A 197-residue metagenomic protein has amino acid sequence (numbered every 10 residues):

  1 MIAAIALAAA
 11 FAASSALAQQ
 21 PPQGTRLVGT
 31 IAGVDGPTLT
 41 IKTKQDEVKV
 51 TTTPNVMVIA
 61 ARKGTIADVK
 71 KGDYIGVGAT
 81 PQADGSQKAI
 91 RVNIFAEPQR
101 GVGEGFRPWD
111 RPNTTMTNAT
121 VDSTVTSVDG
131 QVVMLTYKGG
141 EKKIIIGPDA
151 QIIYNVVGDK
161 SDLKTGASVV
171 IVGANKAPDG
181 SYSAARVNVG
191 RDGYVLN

Functional and structural regions predicted by a protein language model:
I2-S14: Bacterial N-terminal signal peptides
A12-N197: Short, flexible, surface-exposed loop segments at domain boundaries
